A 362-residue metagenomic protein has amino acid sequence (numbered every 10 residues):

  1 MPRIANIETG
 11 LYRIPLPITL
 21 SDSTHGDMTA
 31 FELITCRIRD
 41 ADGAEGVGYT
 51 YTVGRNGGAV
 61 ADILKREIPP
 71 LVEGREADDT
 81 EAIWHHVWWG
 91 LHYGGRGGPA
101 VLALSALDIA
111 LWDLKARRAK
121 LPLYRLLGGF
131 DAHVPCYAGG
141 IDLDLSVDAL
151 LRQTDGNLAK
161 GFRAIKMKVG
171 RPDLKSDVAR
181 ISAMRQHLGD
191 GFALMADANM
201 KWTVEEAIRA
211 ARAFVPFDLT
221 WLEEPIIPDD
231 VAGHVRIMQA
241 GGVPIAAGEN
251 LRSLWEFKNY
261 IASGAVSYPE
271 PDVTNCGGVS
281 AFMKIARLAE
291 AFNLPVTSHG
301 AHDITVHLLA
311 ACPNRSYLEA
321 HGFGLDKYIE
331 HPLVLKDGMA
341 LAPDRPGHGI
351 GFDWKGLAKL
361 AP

Functional and structural regions predicted by a protein language model:
M1-V47, Y51-V53, D326-Y328: Structured beta-strand/loop patches that form or line metal/cofactor-binding pockets in enzymes
P2-L16, M28, L107, T297-P362: Flexible C-terminal active-site loop/helix
I4, G43, I68, L107 (+8 more regions): Conserved, mostly hydrophobic/aromatic
N6, R39-R118: Metal- or metallocofactor-binding catalytic centers and their adjacent structured scaffolds across diverse enzyme
G94, R118-D142, G189-G191: N-terminal small/glycine-rich loop or linker at the start of catalytic domains across soluble metabolic enzymes
H133-A149, A198-T203, A246: Active-site mouth loops of central-metabolism enzymes
M167-H299, L308: Catalytic core of soluble alpha/beta enzymes
